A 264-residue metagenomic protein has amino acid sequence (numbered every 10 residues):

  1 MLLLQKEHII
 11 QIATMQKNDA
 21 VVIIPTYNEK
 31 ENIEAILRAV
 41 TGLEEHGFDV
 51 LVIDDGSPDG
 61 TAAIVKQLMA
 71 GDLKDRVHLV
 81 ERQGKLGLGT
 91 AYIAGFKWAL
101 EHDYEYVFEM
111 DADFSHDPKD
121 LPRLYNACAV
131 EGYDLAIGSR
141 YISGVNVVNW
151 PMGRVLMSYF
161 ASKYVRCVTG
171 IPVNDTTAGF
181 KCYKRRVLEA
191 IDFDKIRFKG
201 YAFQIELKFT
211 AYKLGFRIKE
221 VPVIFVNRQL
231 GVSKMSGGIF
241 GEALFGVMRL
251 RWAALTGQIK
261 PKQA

Functional and structural regions predicted by a protein language model:
L2-N18, G170, D194-A264: Hydrophobic helical membrane-anchoring modules
E29-G42: Short, well-formed alpha-helical segments that are part of the catalytic scaffolds of diverse glycosyltransferases
E29-N32, S57, D117: Donor nucleotide-sugar binding loop of glycosyltransferases
L43-H46, M69-R76, D103: Short helix-capping segments at alpha-helix termini
G47-S57, V80-E81, M110: Short beta-strand/loop segment that forms part of the nucleotide-sugar
D54-A63, F114: A conserved acidic beta->alpha catalytic loop
R82-E101, Y106, P118-Y201, R228-F245: Acceptor/aglycone-binding surface of glycosyltransferases and processive sugar-polymer synthases
